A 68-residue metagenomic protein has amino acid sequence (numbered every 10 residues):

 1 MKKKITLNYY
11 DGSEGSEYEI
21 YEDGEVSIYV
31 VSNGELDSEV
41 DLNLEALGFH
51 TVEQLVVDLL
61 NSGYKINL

Functional and structural regions predicted by a protein language model:
M1-K3, Y64-L68: Short intrinsically disordered terminal tails
Y9-D58: Acidic, low-complexity, intrinsically disordered interaction modules
